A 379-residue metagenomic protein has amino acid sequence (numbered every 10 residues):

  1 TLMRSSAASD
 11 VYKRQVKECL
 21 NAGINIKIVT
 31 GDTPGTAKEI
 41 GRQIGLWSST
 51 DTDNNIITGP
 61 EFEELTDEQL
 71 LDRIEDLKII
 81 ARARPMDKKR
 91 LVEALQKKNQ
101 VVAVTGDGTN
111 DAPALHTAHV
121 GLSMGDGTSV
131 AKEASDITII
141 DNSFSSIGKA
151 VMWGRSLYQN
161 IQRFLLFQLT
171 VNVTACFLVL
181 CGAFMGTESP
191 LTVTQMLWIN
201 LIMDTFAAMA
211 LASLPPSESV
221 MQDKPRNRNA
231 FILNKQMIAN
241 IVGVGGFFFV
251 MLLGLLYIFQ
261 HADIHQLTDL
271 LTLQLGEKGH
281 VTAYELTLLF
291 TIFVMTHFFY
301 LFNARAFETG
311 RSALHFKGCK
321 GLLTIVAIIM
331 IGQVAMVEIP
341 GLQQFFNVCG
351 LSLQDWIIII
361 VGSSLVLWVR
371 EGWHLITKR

Functional and structural regions predicted by a protein language model:
T1-Y12: Single conserved hydrophobic/aromatic residue that forms the stacking wall/gate of nucleotide- or nucleobase-binding
S5, A22-G23, K97-N99, T109 (+1 more regions): Short loop/turn elements that form and flank the Walker-type P-loop nucleotide-binding site in RecA-like NTPase cores
K13-V16, T33-Q43, M86-A94, G108-A118: Acidic, divalent-metal-coordinating active-site segment for phosphoryl/phosphodiester hydrolysis, typified by short
C19: Conserved phosphate/oxyanion-binding catalytic-loop motifs
I24-K27, L77-I79: Short active-site oxyanion
I28, V102-A103, D107: Hydrophobic "anchor" residues on beta-strands that sit immediately upstream of conserved functional sites
I44, S48-V104, A118, G125-E308: Membrane-embedded transport module
H261, L286-R379: C-terminal transmembrane module of polytopic membrane proteins
